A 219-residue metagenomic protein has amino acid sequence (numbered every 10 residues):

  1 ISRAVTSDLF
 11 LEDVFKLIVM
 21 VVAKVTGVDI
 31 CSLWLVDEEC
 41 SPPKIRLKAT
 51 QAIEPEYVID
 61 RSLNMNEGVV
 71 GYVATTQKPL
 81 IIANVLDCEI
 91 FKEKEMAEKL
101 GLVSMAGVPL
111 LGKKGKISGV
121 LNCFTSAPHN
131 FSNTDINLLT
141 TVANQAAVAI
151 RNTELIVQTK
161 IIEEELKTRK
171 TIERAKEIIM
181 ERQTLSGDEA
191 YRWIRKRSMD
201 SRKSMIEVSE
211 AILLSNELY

Functional and structural regions predicted by a protein language model:
I1-V5, F10-L33, V69, W193: Amphipathic alpha-helical coiled-coil segments that mediate homodimerization and allosteric signal transmission
S7, L11, F15, N66 (+3 more regions): The cytosolic transmitter module of two-component sensor histidine kinases
V19-A23, I30-R61: GAF sensory/regulatory domain recognition with acknowledged cross-activation on helical regulatory dimers
K44-R46, P55-K92, E98, A106: Regulatory sensory and allosteric helical modules in signal-transduction proteins and certain transcription factors
A52-I53, G119-N130: Short beta-strand-to-loop transition segments that serve as allosteric relay/switch motifs in sensory/regulatory domains
V103-G112: A short, aliphatic-rich beta-strand micro-motif
T140-A147: Allosteric cytosolic regulatory segments
L155-L218: Signal-transducing coiled-coil/dimerization helices and immediately adjacent hinge/linker segments that couple sensory
